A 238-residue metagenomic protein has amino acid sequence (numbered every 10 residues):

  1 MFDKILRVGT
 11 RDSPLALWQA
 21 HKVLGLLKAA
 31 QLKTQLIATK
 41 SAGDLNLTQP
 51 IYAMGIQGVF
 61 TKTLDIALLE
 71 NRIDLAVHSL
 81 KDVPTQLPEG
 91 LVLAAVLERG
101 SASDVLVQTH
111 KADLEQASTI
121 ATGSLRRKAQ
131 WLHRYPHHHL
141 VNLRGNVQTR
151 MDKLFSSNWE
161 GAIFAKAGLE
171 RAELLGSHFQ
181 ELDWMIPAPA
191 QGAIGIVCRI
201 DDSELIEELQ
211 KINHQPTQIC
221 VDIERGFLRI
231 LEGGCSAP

Functional and structural regions predicted by a protein language model:
M1-Q49, A53, K128, Y135-P238: Small-molecule-sensing regulatory modules
Q49-L75: Short, structured active-site "lid" loops
N71, S79-V83, V197-D202: Ordered, amphipathic secondary-structure segments that act as subunit-interaction surfaces in large macromolecular
I73-V77, E160-G161: Short, Asp-centered acidic motifs that coordinate Mg2+ and/or phosphate in catalytic or ligand-binding sites
H78-S79, A121-G123, I163-A165, V197: Short beta-strand segments
L80-K81, E89-H137: A conserved helix-loop-strand patch within extracytoplasmic ligand-binding domains of the periplasmic binding
P88-S103, L175-P189: A short, gly/pro- and small-residue-rich
